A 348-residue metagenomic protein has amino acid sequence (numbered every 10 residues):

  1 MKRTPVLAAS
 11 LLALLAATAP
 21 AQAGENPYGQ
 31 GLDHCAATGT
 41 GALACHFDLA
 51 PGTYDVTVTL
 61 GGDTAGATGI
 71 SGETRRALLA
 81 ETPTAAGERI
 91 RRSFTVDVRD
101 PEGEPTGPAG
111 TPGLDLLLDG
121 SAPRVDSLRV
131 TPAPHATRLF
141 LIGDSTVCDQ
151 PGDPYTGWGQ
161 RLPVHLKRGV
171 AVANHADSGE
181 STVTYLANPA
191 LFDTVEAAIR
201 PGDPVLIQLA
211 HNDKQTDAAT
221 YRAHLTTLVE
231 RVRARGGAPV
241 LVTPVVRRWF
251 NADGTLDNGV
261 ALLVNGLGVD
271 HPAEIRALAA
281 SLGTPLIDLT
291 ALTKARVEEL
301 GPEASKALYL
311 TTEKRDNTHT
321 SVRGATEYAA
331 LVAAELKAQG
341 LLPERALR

Functional and structural regions predicted by a protein language model:
M1-A23: Secretory targeting and sorting signals
P20, G24-G152: Compositionally biased, intrinsically disordered or flexible polar/acidic segments
G62-T64, S145-D149, D177-V183, H211-T216 (+5 more regions): Solvent-exposed loop/turn segments at secondary-structure junctions within structured extracellular/periplasmic domains
L116, A122-S178, L191-V205: Serine-esterase "nucleophile elbow" of acetyl-processing enzymes
R138-G143, V147-C148, A171-A176, D203-L209 (+4 more regions): Structural recognition of the beta-strand scaffold that forms the well-ordered cores of secreted hydrolase catalytic
A187-A223, V246-W249: Oxyanion-hole/transition-state-stabilizing segment in secreted/luminal serine hydrolases and related acyltransferases
N188, W249-R348: Catalytic His-Asp segment of secreted/periplasmic serine-dependent ester chemistry enzymes
T194, A223, T227-E230, A234 (+1 more regions): Alpha-helical scaffolding segments of alpha/beta enzyme cores, especially the outer helices of TIM-barrel or partial
